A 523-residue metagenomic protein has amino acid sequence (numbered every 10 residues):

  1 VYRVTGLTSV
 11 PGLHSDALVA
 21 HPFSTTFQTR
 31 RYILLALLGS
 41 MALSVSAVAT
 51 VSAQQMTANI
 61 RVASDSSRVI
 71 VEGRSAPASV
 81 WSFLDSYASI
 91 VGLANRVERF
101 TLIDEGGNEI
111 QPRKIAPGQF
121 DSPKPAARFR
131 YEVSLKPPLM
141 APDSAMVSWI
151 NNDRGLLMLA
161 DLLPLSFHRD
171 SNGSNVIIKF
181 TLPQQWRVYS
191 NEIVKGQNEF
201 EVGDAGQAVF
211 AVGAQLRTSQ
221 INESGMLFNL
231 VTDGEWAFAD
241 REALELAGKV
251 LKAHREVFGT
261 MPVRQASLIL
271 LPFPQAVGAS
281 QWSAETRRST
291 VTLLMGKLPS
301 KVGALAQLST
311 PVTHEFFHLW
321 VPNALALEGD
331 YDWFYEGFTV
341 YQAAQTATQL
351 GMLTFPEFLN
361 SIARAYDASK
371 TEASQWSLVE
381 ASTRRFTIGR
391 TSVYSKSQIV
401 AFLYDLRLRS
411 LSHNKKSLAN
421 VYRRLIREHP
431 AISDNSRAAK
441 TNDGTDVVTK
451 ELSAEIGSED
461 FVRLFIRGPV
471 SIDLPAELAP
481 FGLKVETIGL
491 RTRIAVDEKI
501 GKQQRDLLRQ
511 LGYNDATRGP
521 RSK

Functional and structural regions predicted by a protein language model:
V1-R30: N-terminal secretory signal peptides that target proteins for export/translocation
L34-A47: Bacterial N-terminal signal peptides
Q54-A76, R96, A431-K523: Beta/coil-rich, acidic/histidine-enriched accessory regions frequently appended to metallopeptidases
N59-V62, A88-V147: A surface-exposed beta-strand-loop module
L84, E132-Q215: Extended, low-hydrophobicity, Ser/Thr/Pro/Gly-biased non-transmembrane segments
G92-R99, S134, L162-L165, G173-S190 (+3 more regions): Zn2+-dependent metallopeptidase catalytic core
R217-Y331: Juxtacatalytic substrate-recognition/specificity segment
L327-I399, L411-S412, R423, R427 (+1 more regions): Acidic/His/Gly-enriched intrinsically disordered linker/tail segments that often contain short helix/coil "MoRF-like"
